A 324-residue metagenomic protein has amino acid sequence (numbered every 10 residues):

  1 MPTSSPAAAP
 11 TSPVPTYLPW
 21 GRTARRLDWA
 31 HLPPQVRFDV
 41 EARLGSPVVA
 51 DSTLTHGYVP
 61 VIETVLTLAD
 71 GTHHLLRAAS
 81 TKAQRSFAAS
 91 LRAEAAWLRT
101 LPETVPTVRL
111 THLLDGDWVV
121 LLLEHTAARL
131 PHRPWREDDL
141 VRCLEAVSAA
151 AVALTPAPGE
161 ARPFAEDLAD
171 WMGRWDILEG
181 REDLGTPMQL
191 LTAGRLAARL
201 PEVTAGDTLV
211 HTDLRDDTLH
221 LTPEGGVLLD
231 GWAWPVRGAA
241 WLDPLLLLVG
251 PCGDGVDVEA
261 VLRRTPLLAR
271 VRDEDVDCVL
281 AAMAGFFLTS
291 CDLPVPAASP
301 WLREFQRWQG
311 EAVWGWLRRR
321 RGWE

Functional and structural regions predicted by a protein language model:
P2-S52: Juxta-kinase regulatory segment immediately upstream of eukaryotic protein kinase catalytic domains
P2-T3, H112-V119, R129-M188, T204-D207 (+1 more regions): A cross-family kinase active-site recognition segment
A42-A50, A93, R174-D176, T192-V203: Short Pro/Gly-enriched beta-strand edge/turn motifs at strand-loop
L54-Y58, L113-G116: A short beta-turn/loop motif at secondary-structure boundaries
T55-L68, H74-L76, L196-L242: Active-site acidic catalytic loop and adjacent metal/ATP-binding pocket of ATP-dependent phosphoryl transfer enzymes
T72-G116, H132-A150: A conserved alpha-helical element in kinase catalytic cores
T81, G116-R136, P156, M172-R181 (+2 more regions): A glycine-centered beta->alpha junction motif in the catalytic cores of kinase/phosphotransferase enzymes
W241-R270, L280-A298: Active-site activation/catalytic loop segments of kinase-like enzymes and analogous catalytic loops in related
